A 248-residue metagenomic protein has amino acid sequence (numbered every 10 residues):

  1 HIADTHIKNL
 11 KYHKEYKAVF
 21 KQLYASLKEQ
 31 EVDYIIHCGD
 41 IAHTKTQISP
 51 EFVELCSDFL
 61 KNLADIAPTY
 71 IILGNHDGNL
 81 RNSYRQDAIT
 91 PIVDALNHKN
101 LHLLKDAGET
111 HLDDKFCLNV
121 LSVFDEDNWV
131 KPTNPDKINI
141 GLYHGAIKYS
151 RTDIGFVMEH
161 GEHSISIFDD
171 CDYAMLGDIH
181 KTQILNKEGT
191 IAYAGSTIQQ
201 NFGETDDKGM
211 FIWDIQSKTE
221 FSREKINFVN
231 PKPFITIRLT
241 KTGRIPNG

Functional and structural regions predicted by a protein language model:
D4, I35, D40, C56 (+6 more regions): Divalent metal-coordination and catalytic microenvironments
T5, N9-T110: Core catalytic region of metal-dependent phosphoesterases/phosphodiesterases, especially metallo-beta-lactamase-like
H6-L10, H43-T46, L73-S83, T110-H111 (+4 more regions): Active-site environment of divalent metal-dependent phosphoester hydrolases
D33-I35, K137-N139, D172: Conserved acidic residues
K61-D65, P132-P135, I165-D170: Short, conserved loop/helix-junction motifs that constitute active-site signature segments in enzyme catalytic cores
D77-I165: Conserved catalytic scaffold of divalent metal-dependent phosphoesterases
D153-T219: Conserved beta-sheet core of the metallophosphoesterase superfamily
S196, Q200-G248: C-terminal functional module detector
